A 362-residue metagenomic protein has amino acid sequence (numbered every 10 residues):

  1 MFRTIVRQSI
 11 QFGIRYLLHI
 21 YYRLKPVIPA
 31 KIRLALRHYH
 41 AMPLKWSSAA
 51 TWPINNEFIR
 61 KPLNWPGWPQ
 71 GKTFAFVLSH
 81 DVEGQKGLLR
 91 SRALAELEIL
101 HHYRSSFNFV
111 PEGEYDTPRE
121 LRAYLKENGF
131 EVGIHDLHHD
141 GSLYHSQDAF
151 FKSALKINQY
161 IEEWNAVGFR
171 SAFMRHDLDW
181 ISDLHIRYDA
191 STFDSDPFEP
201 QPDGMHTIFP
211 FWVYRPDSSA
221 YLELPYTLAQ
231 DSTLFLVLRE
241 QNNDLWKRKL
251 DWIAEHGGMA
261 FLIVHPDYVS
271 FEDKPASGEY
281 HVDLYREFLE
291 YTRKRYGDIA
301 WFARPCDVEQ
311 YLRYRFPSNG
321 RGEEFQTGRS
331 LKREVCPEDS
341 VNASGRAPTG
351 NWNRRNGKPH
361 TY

Functional and structural regions predicted by a protein language model:
M1-V77, A303: N-terminal pre-catalytic segment of deacetylase/amide-hydrolase enzymes
A41-E131, F173, D177, L238 (+2 more regions): Active-site beta->alpha N-cap acidic-glycine motif
M42-I54, Y115, K156-G258: Active-site-adjacent pocket scaffolds in enzyme catalytic domains
P62, S91, A95, P118-A123 (+3 more regions): Generic structural signal for well-ordered alpha-helices, preferentially at hydrophobic/aromatic core positions
P62-L63, Q70, D244-S344, G350-W352 (+2 more regions): C-terminal domain-boundary segment and adjacent tail
F76-H80, S105-F107, V132-H135, V167-F169 (+4 more regions): Hydrophobic faces of well-ordered beta-strands that scaffold small-molecule active sites in alpha/beta enzyme cores
E83-L89, N108-R119, D140-F151, G168-D179 (+5 more regions): Acidic-and-aromatic substrate-binding clefts and catalytic sites of carbohydrate-active enzymes
D136-L143, A229-D231: Conserved radical SAM core fold
